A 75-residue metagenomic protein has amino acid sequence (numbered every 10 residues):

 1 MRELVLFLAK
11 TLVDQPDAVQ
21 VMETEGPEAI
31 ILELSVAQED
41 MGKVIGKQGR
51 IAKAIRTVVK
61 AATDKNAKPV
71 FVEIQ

Functional and structural regions predicted by a protein language model:
M1-M41, K53, T57-Q75: RNA-contacting regions in translation and RNA-metabolism proteins, encompassing KH/S1 modules where present
